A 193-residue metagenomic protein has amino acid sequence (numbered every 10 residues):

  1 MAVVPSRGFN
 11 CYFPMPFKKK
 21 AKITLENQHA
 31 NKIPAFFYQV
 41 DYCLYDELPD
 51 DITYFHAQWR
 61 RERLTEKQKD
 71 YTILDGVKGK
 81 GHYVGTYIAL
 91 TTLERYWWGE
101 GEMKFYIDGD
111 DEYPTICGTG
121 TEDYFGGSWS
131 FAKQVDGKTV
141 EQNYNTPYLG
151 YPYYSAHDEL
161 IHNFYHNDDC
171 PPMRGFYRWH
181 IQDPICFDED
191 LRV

Functional and structural regions predicted by a protein language model:
M1-R192: Beta-strand-centric surfaces of beta-sandwich/beta-rich domains
